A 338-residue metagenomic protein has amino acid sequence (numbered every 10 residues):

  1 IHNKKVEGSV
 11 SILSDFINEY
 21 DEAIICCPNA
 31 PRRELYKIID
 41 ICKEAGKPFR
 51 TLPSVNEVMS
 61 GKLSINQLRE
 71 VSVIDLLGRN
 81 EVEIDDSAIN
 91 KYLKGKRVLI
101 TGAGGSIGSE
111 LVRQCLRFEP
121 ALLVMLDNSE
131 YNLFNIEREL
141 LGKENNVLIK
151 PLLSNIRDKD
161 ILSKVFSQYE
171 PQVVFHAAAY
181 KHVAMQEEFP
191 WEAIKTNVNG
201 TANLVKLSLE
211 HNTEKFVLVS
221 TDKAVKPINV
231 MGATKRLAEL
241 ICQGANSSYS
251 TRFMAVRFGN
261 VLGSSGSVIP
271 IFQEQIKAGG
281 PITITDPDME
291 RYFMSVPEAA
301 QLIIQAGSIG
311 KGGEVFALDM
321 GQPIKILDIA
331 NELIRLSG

Functional and structural regions predicted by a protein language model:
I1-T51, V55-S60, Y131-N135, G142 (+2 more regions): A solvent-exposed beta-alpha-beta segment
I39-R97: Flexible, Lys/Arg-rich cytosolic regulatory linkers and terminal tails that connect or flank
G61, E170, H176, Y180-E239 (+2 more regions): Conserved Rossmann-fold NAD(P)-dependent oxidoreductase catalytic core, especially the SDR/UDP-sugar
V98-F118: N-terminal Rossmann NAD(P)H-binding glycine-rich loop of SDR-like oxidoreductase domains
L152-V173: Conserved Rossmann-fold cofactor-binding substructure of NAD(P)-dependent oxidoreductases
I241-E290, E314-A317: Conserved beta-loop-beta element that borders a ligand/cofactor-binding pocket
S264-I271, T285-Q305, K325-L333: Substrate-positioning beta->alpha
I309-G338: Mid/C-terminal beta-alpha module of Rossmann-like enzyme folds, strongest in SDR-family dehydrogenases/epimerases
